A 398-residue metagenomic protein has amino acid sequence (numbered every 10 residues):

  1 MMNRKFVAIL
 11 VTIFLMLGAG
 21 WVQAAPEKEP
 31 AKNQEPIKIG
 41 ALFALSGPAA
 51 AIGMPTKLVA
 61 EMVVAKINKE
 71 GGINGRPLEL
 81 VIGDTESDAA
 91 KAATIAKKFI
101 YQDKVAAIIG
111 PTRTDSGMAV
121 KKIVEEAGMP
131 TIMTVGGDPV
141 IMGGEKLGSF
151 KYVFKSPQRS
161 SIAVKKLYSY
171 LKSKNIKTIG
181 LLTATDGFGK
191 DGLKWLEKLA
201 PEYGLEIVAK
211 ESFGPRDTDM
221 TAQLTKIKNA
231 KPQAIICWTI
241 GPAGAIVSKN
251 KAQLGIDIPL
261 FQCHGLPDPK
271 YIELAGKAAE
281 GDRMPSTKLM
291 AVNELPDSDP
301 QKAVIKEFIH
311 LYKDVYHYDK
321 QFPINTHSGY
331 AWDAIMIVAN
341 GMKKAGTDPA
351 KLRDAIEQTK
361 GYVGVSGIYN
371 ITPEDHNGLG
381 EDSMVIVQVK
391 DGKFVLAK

Functional and structural regions predicted by a protein language model:
M1-K38, K69: Short, low-complexity disordered leader/linker segments with a strong preference for bacterial N-terminal type II
E27-P30, Q34, K57-L80, P201-G204: Signal peptide-proximal N-terminal region of secreted/periplasmic/extracellular or secretory-lumen proteins
I37-V59, G83-A90, T112-R113, L182-K190 (+2 more regions): Extracytoplasmic "Venus flytrap"
A51-L58, E70-G144, F213-M220, I240: Beta-alpha junction/loop-to-helix N-cap segments that form part of ligand/metal-binding clefts
A92, F154-T178, K190-D191, D219-T221 (+3 more regions): Hydrophobic alpha-helical segments within soluble ligand-binding/sensing domains
K104-K210, P259-M284: Extracytoplasmic ligand/sensor domains, especially the bilobed periplasmic-binding protein
S248-G329, Q388, K393-L396: Extracellular/periplasmic periplasmic-binding protein-like sensory domains
D314-G329, I335-F394: Segments of small-molecule ligand-sensing domains
